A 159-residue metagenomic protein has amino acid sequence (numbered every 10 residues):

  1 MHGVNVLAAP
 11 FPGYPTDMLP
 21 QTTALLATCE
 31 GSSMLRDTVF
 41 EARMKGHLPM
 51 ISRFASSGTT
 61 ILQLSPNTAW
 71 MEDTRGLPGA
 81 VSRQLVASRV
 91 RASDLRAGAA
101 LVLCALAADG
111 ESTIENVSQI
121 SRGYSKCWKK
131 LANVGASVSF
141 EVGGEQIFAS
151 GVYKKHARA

Functional and structural regions predicted by a protein language model:
M1-A159: Short, structured segments at the rim of ligand-binding sites
